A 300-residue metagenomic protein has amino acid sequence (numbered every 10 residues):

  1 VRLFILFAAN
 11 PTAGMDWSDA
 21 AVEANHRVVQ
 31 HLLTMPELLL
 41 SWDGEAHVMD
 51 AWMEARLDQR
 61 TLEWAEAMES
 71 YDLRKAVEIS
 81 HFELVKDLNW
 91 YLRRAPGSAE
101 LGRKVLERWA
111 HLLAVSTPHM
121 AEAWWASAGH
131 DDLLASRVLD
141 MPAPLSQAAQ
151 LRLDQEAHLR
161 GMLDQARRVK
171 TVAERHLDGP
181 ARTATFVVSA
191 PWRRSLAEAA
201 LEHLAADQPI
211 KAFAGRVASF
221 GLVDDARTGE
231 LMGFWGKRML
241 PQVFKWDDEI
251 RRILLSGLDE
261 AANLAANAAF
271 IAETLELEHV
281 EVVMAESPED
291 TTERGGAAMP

Functional and structural regions predicted by a protein language model:
V1, D19-A24, E69-K75, P96-L101: Structural motif
V1-E54: Catalytic adenosine-cofactor/nucleotide-binding cores of aminoacyl-tRNA synthetases and other
V1-L3, H31-L33, R74-K75, A110-H111 (+2 more regions): Beta-sheet entry/capping signal
G14-A20, R60-Y71, R108-W109: Extended, non-catalytic structural segments that build the interaction scaffolds of large macromolecular assemblies
D19, E23, D132-P300: C-terminal low-complexity, glycine/proline- and small-hydrophobic-enriched intrinsically disordered tails that act as
V22-P36, R108-S127, V282-R294: Structured, non-catalytic alpha/beta "coupling" segments that mediate domain-domain communication and provide generic
L38-G44, S70-R74, P96, T171-P180: Surface-exposed helix-capping loop/turn segments at secondary-structure junctions
A46-A65, E78-D164, V172, V187-W192: Acidic, turn-prone loop/beta-hairpin segments
